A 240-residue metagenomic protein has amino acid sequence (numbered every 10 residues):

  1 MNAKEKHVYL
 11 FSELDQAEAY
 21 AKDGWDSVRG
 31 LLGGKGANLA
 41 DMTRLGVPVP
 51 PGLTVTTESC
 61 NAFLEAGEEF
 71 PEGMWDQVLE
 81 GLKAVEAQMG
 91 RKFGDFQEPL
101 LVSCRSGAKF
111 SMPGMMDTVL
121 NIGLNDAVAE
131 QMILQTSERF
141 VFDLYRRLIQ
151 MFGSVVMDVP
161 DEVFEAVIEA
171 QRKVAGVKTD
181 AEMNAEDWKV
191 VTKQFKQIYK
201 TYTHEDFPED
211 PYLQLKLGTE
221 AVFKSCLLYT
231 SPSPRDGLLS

Functional and structural regions predicted by a protein language model:
M1-S231: N-terminal beta-alpha lobe that positions the nucleotide/phosphoryl donor in ATP/NTP-coupled carboxylate activation
Y229-S240: Single conserved hydrophobic/aromatic residue that forms the stacking wall/gate of nucleotide- or nucleobase-binding
